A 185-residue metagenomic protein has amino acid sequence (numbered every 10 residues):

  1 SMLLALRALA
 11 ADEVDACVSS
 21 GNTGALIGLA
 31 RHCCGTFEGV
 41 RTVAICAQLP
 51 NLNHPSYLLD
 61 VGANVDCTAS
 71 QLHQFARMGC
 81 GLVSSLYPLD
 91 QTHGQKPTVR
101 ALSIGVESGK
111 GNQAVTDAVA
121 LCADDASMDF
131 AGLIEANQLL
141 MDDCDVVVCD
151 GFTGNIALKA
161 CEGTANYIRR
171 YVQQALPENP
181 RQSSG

Functional and structural regions predicted by a protein language model:
S1-A44: N-terminal glycine-rich phosphate/adenylate-binding segment common to multiple enzyme folds
S1-E13, V65-T68, L133-M141: Glycine-rich oxoanion-binding loops at beta->alpha junctions
A8-D12, G79-D90, A118-M128, N155 (+3 more regions): Change "in soluble alpha/beta enzymes" to "in soluble alpha/beta proteins
V14-C17, G24-A25, P55-L58, P97-A101 (+4 more regions): Structural motif
N22-A25, H32, V106-E107, F152-N155: Short glycine-rich anion-binding loops that position phosphate/pyrophosphate groups of nucleotides and phosphorylated
G28-C33, S70-Q71, G111-V115, L158-E162: Short acidic, glycine/serine/threonine-rich loops at helix termini
R31-L58, D142-V147, G151-G185: Glycine-rich phosphate/nucleotide-binding loop
D66-G132, A136, D145: Glycine-rich phosphate/diphosphate-binding loop of Rossmann-like nucleotide-binding domains
